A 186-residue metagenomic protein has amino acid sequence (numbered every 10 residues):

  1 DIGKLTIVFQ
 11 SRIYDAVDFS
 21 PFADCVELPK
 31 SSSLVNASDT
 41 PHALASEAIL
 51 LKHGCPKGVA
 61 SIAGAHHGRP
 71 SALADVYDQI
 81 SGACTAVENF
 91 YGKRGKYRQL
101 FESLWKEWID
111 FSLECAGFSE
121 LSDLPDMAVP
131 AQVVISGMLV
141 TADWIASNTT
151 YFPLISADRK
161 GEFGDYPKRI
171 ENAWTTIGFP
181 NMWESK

Functional and structural regions predicted by a protein language model:
D1-E184: Accessory nucleic-acid engagement/destabilization modules that flank
